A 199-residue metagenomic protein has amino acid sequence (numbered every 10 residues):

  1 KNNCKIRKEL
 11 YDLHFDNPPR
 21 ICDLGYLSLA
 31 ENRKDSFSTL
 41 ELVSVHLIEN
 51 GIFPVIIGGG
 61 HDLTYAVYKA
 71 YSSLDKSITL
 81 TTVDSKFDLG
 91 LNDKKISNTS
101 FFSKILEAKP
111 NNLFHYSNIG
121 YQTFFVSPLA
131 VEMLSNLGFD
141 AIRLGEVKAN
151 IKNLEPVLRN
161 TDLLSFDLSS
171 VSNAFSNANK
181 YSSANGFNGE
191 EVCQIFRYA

Functional and structural regions predicted by a protein language model:
K1-A199: Conserved alpha-helical scaffold segments that buttress catalytic/binding sites
